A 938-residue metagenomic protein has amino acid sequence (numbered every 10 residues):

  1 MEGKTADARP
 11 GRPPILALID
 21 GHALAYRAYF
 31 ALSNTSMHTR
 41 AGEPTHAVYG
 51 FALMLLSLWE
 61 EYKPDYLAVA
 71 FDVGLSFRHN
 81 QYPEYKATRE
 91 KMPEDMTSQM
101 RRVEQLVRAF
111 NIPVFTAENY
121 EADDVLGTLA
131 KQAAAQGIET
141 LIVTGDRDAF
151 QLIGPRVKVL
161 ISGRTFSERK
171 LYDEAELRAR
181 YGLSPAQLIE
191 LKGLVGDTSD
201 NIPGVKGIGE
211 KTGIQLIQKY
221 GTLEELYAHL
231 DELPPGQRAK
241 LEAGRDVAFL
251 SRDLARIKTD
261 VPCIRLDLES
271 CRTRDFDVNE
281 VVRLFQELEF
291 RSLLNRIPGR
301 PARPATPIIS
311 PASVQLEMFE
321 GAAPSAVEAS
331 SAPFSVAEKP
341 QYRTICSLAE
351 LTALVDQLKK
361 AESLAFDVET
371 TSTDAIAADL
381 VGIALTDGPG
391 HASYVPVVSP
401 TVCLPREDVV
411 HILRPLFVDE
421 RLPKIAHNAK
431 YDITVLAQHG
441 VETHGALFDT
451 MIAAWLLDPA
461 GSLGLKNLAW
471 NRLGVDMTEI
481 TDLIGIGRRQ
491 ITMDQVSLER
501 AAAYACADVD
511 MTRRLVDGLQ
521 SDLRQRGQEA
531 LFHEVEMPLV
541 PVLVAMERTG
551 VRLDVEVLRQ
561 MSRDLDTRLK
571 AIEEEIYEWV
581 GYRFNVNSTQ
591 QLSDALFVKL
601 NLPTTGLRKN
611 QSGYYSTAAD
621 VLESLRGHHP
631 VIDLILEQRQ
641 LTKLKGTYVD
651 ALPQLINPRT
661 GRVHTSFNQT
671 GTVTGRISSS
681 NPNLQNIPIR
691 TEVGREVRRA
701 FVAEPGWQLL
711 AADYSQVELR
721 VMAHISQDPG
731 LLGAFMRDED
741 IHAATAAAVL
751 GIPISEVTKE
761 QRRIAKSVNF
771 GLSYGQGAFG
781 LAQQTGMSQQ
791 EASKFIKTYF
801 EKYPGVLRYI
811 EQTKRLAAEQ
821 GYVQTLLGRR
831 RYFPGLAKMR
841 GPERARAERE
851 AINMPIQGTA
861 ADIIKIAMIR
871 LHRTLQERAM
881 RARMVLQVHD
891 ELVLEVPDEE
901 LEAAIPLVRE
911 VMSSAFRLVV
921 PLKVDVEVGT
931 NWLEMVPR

Functional and structural regions predicted by a protein language model:
E2-V143, R147-A175, V247-I264, P389: Noncatalytic, basic helical substrate-engagement surface that gates or grips nucleic-acid strands
A8-A17, R27-A68, P83-E84, T88-D95 (+5 more regions): Conserved RNase H-like, two-metal-ion catalytic cores of nucleic-acid enzymes
P83-S98, A149, G154-L183, Q237-A239 (+3 more regions): Short alpha-helix plus adjacent loop in nuclease-associated cores
S184-D253, V261, Q560-N587, K797-F800 (+1 more regions): Accessory alpha-helical DNA-binding modules that contact the DNA backbone or grooves
G244-P400, V418, A460-L463, L468 (+10 more regions): Conserved "right-hand" nucleotidyltransferase catalytic core of DNA-directed polymerases
L268-C271, L871-V926: C-terminal structured "cap/appendage" subdomains that terminate the fold
I491-D494, R548, N657-T665, Q669-T672 (+6 more regions): Conserved catalytic core of nucleic-acid polymerases
T567-E574, E578-D633, E801-R849, N853 (+1 more regions): C-terminal polymerase-core module
